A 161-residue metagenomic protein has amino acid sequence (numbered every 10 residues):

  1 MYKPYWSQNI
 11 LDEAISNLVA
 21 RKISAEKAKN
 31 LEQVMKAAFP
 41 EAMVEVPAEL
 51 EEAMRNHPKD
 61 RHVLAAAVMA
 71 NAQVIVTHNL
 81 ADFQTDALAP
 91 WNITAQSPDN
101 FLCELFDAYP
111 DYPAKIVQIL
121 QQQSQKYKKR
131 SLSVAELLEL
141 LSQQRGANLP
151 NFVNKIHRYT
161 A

Functional and structural regions predicted by a protein language model:
M1-R21: PIN/NYN-family metal-dependent endoribonuclease catalytic core
K3, M43, N92-T94: Conserved beta-strand segments of alpha/beta enzyme cores
Q8, A48, S97-D99: Residues at the C-termini of beta-strands that transition into short coil/loop
K22, E26-K29: Short, structured surface patches at the beginning of a domain
Q33-P40: Ligand-binding beta-strand-loop-alpha-helix segment within the catalytic cores of soluble metabolic enzymes
P40-V74, K128-K129, E139-A161: Active-site neighborhoods of divalent-metal-dependent phosphate/nucleic-acid chemistry enzymes
R61-I93: Acidic, metal-binding active-site segment of PIN/NYN-like and related structure-specific nucleases
L80-T160: Acidic, PIN/NYN-like endoribonuclease modules and their adjacent C-terminal/linker elements
